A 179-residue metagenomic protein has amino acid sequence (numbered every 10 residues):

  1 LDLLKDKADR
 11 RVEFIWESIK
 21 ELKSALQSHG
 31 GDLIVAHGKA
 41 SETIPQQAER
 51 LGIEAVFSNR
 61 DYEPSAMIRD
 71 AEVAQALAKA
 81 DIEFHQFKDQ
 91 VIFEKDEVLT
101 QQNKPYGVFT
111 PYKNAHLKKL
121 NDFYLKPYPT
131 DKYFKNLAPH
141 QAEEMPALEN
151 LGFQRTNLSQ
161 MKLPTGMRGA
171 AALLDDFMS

Functional and structural regions predicted by a protein language model:
L1-Y124: Trp/Phe/Arg-rich N-terminal binding region typifying the photolyase-homology
P105, T110-S179: Glycine/tryptophan-enriched, flexible segments
